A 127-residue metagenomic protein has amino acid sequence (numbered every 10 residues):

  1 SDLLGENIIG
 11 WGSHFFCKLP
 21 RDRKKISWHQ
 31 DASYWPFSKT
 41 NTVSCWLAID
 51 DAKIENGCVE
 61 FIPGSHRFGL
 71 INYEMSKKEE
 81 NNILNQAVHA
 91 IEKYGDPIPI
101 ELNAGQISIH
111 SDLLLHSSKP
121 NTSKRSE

Functional and structural regions predicted by a protein language model:
S1-D2, D22-K25, F61: Non-heme Fe(II)/2-oxoglutarate
S1-H14, S38, I49: Signature of the catalytic double-stranded beta-helix
H14, Q30, L47-D51, P63: Short, structured patches in soluble enzyme cores that scaffold and shape functional sites
C17-L19: Short, conserved phosphate-binding/catalytic loop or strand-edge motifs used in phosphoryl-/nucleotidyl-transfer
R21-S33: Short acidic (Asp/Glu) patches
C45-L47, R125-E127: A short hydrophobic beta-strand segment most commonly corresponding to one strand of the jelly-roll/cupin
A52-S117: Double-stranded beta-helix
K119-S123: Short proline/glycine-enriched turn/loop segments at secondary-structure junctions
